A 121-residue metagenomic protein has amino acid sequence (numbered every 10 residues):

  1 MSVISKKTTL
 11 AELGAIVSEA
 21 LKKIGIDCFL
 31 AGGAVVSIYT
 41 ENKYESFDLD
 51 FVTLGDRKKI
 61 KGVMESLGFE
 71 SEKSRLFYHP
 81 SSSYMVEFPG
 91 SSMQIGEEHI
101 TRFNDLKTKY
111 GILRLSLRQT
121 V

Functional and structural regions predicted by a protein language model:
M1-V121: Compositionally biased terminal segments of proteins
